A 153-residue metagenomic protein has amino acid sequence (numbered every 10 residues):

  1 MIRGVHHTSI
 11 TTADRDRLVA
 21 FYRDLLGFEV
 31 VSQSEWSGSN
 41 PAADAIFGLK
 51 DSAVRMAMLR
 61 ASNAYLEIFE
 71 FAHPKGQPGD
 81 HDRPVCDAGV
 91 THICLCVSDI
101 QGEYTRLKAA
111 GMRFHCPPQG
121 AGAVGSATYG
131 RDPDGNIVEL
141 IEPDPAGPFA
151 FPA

Functional and structural regions predicted by a protein language model:
G4, S52-A53, G89, V124: Exposed loop/turn and edge beta-strand positions of beta-sandwich/beta-sheet ligand-binding modules
V5, L59, L66-I68, V90 (+1 more regions): Short, structured motif recognition centered on aromatic/hydrophobic residues
I10, S32-Q33, L66, G79 (+1 more regions): Vicinal oxygen chelate
T11-N63, A109: Core segments of cupin and vicinal oxygen chelate
L18, H92-L95: Active-site scaffold segments
N40-D44, K75-D80, P148-A150: A short, acidic/glycine-rich surface segment
F69-K75: Short beta-strand-to-loop junctions in surface cap/lid or active-site-entrance loops
